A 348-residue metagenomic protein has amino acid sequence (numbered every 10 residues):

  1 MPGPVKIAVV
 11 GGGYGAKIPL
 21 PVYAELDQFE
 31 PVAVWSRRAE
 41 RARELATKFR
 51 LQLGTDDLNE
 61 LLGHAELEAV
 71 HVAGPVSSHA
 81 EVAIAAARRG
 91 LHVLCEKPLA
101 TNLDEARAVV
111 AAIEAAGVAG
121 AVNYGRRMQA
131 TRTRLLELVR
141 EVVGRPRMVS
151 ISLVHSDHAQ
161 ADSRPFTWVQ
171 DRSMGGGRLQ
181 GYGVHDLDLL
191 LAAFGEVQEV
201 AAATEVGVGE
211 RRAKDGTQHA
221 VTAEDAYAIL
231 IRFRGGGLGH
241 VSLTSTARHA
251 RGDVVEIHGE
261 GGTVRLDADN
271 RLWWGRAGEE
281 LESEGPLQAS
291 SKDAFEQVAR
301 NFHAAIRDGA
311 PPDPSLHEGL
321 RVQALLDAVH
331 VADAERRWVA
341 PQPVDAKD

Functional and structural regions predicted by a protein language model:
M1-F49: N-terminal Rossmann-like dinucleotide-binding module
M1-P4, V9, A69-H71, R107 (+1 more regions): C-terminal helix-rich "cap/oligomerization" subdomain common to oxidoreductases
R37, L266, Q288-R300: Active-site loop of classical SDR/Rossmann-like NAD(P)-dependent oxidoreductases, centered on the catalytic Tyr-X3-Lys
F49-A112: Beta-loop-alpha module in the N-terminal Rossmann-like domain of NAD(P)-dependent dehydrogenases, especially those
T55, L94-C95, T101, G120-V122 (+2 more regions): Hydrophobic residues in well-ordered beta-strands that form the structural core
A108-R126, G144-V149: Rossmann-fold dehydrogenase core element
R126-H219, R336: Predominantly a Rossmann-like dinucleotide-binding segment in NAD(P)-dependent oxidoreductases
D188-R271, R300-D308, P341, A346-D348: Contiguous beta-strand/loop segments that form the cofactor/metal-binding neighborhood of enzyme cores
